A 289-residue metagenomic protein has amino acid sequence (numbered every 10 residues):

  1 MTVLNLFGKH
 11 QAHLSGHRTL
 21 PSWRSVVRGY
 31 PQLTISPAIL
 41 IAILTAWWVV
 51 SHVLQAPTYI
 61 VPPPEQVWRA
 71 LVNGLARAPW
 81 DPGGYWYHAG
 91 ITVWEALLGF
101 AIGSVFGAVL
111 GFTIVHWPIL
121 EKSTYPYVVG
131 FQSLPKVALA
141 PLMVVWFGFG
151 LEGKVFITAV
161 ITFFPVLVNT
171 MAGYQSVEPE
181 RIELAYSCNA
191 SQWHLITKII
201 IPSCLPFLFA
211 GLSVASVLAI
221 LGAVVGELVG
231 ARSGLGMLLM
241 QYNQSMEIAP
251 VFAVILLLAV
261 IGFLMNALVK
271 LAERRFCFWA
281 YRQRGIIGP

Functional and structural regions predicted by a protein language model:
M1-V27: Short, Lys/Arg-rich, polar N-terminal cytosolic tail immediately upstream of the first transmembrane signal-anchor
S22-V26, V53-A101: Periplasmic/extracellular loop-to-transmembrane helix junction in inner-membrane transport proteins
V27, P31-Q55: N-terminal signal-anchor transmembrane alpha helix
L98-V128: Transmembrane-helix boundary motif in ABC transporter permease subunits
V129-P165, A172-G173: Generic hydrophobic transmembrane alpha-helix motif, especially the helices
F156, V160, W193-G226, A253 (+2 more regions): Transmembrane alpha-helices
V166-L212, L239: Short cytoplasmic-facing helical segments at TM-TM junctions of multi-pass membrane proteins
Q175, P206, F252-P289: C-terminal transmembrane helix and the adjacent membrane-cytosol boundary/short C-terminal tail of inner/organellar
